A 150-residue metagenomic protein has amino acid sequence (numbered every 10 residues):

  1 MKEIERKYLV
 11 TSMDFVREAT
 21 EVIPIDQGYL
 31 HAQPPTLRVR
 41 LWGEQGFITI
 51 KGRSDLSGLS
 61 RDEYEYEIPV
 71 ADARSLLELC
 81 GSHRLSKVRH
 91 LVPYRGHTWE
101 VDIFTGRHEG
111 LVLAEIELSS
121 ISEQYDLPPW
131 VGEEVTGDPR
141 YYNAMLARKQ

Functional and structural regions predicted by a protein language model:
M1-Q150: Phosphate-end processing signature that detects enzymes handling 5′-triphosphorylated RNA and polyphosphate
